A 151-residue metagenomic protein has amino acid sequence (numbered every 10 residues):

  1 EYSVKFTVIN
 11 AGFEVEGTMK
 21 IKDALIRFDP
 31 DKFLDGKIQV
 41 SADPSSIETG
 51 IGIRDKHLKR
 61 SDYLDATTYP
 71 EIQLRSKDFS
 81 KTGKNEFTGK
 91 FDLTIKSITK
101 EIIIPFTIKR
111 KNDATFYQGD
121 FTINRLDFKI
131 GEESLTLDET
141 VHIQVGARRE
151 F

Functional and structural regions predicted by a protein language model:
E1-F151: Low-complexity, acidic/polar, glycine-enriched regions of mature
